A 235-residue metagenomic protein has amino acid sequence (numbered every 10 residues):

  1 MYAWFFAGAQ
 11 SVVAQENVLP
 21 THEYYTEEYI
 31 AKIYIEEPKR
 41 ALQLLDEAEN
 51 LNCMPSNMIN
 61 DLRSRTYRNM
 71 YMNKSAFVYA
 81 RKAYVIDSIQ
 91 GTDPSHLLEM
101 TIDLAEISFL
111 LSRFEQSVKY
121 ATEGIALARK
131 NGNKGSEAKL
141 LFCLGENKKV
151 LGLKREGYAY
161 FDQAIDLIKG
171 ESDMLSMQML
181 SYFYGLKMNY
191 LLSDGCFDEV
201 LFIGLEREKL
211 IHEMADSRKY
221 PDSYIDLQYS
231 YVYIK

Functional and structural regions predicted by a protein language model:
M1-G8: Bacterial N-terminal signal peptides
V12-K235: A "functional boundary" signal
